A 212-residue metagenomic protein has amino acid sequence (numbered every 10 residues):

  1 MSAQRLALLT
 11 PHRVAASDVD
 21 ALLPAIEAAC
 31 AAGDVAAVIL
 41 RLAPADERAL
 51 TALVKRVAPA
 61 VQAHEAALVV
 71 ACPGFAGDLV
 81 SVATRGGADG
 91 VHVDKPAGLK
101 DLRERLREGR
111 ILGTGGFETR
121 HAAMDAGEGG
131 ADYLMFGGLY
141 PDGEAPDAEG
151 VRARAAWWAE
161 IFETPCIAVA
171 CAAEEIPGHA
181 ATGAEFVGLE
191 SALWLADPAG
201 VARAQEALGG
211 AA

Functional and structural regions predicted by a protein language model:
M1-H92, L106-D132, P146-E149, W157 (+4 more regions): Conserved N-terminal beta1-alpha1 strand-loop-helix module at the mouth
K95-L99, F117-T119, G138-P141, S191-L195: Short, acidic/turn-prone active-site loops that include or flank metal/cofactor- and phosphate-binding residues
L102: Conserved active-site neighborhood of the chymotrypsin/trypsin-like protease fold
Y133-G137: Short beta-strand-loop elements within alpha/beta enzyme cores that line or abut nucleotide/cofactor pockets
V187-L189: Acidic, Mg2+-coordinating phosphoryl-transfer loop and its flanking beta/alpha structural elements, shared across
